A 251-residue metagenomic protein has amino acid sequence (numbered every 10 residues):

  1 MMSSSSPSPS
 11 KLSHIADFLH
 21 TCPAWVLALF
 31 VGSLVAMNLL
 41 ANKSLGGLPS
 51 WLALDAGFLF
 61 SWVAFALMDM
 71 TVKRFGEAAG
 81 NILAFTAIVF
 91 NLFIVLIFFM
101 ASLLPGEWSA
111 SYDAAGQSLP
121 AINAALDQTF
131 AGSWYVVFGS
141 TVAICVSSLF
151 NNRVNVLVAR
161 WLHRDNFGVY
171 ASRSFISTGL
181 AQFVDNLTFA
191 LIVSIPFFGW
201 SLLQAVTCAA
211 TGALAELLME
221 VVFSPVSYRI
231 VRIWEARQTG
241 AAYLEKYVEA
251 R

Functional and structural regions predicted by a protein language model:
M2-I88, L92-F93: Hydrophobic transmembrane alpha-helices
K11, F167-S172, F183-A190, L202-R251: Alpha-helical transmembrane segments and their cytosolic interface
A41, L45, I94-F98, N151-N155 (+4 more regions): Alpha-helical transmembrane segments and their lipid-water interface positions in multi-pass membrane proteins
G80-T86, F167-F175: Membrane-interface alpha-helices at helix entry/exit sites of multi-pass transporters
A87, N123-I144, R173-S177: Alpha-helical membrane-spanning segments of integral membrane proteins, especially the hydrophobic core of TM bundles
N91-A115, I144, S148-N152: Transmembrane alpha-helix/helix-exit interface in multi-pass inner-membrane proteins
F98, S102, G106, F189-F198 (+1 more regions): Juxtamembrane/transmembrane-helix interface segments of polytopic membrane transporters
A101-Y135: Membrane-interface interhelical connector segments
